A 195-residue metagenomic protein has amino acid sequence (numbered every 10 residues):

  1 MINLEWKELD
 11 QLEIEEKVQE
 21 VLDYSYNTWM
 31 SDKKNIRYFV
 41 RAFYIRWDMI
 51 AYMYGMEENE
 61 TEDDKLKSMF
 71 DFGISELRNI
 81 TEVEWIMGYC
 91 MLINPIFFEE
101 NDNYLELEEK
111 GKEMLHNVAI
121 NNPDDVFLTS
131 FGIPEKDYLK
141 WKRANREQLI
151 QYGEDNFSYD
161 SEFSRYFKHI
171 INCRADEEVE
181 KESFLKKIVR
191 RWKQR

Functional and structural regions predicted by a protein language model:
M1-K34, Y38, R195: N-terminal alpha-helical scaffold/docking segments in eukaryotic complex subunits
M1-K7, S31-G55, R78-F97, P123-D137 (+1 more regions): Amphipathic alpha-helical repeat scaffolds of TPR domains
Q11-S25, E57-M69, N103-E109: Helix-turn-helix repeat elements of alpha-solenoid scaffolds
K17, I96, L107, D137-W141: Residues in the short coil linking paired helices within alpha-helical repeat scaffolds
V18-L22, G111, W141-L149: Solenoid-repeat scaffolds in large eukaryotic assemblies
Y26-K34, I74-N79, H116-N121, I150-S158: Solenoid-like repeat scaffolds
N103-N122: Short secondary-structure subsegments characteristic of cysteine-rich extracellular domains
S130-R195: Long, ordered, amphipathic alpha-helical scaffolds
